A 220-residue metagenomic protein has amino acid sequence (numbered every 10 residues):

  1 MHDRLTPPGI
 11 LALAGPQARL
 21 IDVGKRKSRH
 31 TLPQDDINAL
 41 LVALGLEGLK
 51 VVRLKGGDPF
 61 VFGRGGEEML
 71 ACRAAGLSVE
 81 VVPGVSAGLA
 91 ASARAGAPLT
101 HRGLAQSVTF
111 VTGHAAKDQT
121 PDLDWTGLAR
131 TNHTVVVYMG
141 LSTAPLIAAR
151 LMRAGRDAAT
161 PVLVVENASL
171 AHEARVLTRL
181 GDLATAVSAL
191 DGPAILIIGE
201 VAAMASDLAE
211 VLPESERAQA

Functional and structural regions predicted by a protein language model:
M1-V82, G181-A184, S188-A189: Class I S-adenosyl-L-methionine
R4-P7, V23-H30, V85-A87, S107 (+2 more regions): Short, acidic/turn-prone active-site loops that include or flank metal/cofactor- and phosphate-binding residues
L5-P7, F60, A87, T143 (+1 more regions): Alpha-helix capping/helix-boundary segments
G9-I10, G63, L89-A90, L146-I147: Phosphate- and divalent-cation-binding pockets in alpha/beta enzyme and binding domains that engage nucleotide-derived
I10-L13, R29-D36, A90-S92, Q119-T120 (+1 more regions): Short, charged, surface-exposed secondary-structure boundary motifs
D36, L46-V51, R64, L70 (+3 more regions): A contiguous loop/helix-start segment that scaffolds small-molecule binding in enzyme catalytic cores
L70-A91, R102-V111: Short, acidic/small-residue loops that bind anionic groups at enzyme active sites
A93-T100, D122: Active-site-proximal loop->helix
